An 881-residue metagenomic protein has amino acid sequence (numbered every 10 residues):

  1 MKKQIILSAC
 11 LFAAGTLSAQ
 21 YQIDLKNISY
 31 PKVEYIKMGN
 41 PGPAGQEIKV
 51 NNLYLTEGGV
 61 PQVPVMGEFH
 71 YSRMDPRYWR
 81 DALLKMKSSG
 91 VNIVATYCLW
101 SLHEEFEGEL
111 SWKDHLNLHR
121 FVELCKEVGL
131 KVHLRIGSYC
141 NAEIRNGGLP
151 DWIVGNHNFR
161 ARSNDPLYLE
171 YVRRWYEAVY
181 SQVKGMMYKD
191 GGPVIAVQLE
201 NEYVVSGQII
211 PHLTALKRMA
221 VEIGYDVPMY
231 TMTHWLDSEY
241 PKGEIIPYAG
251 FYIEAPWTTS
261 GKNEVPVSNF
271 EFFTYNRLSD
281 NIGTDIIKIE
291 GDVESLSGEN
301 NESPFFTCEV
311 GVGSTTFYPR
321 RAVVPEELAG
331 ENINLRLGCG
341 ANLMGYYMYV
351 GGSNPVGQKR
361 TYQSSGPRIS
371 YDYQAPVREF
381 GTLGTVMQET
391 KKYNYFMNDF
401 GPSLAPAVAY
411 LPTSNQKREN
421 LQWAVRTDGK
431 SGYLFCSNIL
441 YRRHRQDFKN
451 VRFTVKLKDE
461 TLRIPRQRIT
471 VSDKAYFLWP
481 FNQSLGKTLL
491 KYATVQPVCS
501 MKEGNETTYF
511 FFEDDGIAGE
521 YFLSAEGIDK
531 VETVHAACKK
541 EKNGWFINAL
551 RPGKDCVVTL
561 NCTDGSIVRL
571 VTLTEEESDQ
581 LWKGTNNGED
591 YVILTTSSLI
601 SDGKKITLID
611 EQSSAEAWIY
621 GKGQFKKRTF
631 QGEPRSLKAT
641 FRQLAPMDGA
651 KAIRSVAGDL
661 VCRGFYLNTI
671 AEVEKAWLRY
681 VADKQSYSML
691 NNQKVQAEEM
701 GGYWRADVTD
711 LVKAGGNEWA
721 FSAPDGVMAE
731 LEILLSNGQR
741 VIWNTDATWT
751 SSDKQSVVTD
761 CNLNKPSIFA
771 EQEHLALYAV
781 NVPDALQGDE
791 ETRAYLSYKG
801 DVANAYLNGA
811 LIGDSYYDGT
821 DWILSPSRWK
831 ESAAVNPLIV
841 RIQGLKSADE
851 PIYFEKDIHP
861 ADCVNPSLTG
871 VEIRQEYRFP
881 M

Functional and structural regions predicted by a protein language model:
Q20-I93, C863, Q875: N-terminal carbohydrate-binding accessory modules
Y21-D24, G39, M387-S688, Q693-E698 (+3 more regions): Non-catalytic C-terminal accessory domains or segments of carbohydrate-active enzymes
W79-R145, K217, V221: Aromatic-lined substrate-binding rim segments of carbohydrate-active enzymes
G108-L116, S138-S163, E170, E177 (+4 more regions): Aromatic- and acidic-residue-enriched segments that line the glycan-binding/catalytic groove of carbohydrate-active
N117-V128, V132-L134, H157-V194: An active-site-proximal structural segment forming one wall of the substrate-binding cleft that immediately precedes
Y171-L236: Active-site neighborhood of glycoside hydrolase catalytic domains
V204-Y225, T233-T274, S353-V356, Q416-Q422 (+1 more regions): Substrate-binding cleft/loops of secretory-pathway carbohydrate-active enzymes
T214-T231, T274-Q363, D428-G429, L440: Catalytic-core region of carbohydrate-active enzymes that cleave or remodel glycosidic bonds
